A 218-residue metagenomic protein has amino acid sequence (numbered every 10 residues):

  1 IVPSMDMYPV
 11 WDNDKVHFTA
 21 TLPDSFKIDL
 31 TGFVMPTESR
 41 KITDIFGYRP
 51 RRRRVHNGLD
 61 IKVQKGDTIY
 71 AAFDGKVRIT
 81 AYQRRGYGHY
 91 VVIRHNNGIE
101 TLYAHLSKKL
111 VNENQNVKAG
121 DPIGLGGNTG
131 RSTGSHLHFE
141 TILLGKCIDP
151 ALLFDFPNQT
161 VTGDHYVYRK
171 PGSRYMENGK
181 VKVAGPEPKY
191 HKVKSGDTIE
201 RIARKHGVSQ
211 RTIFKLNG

Functional and structural regions predicted by a protein language model:
I1-T37, G163-K182: Non-catalytic extracellular/periplasmic "stalk" and linker regions immediately N-terminal to catalytic or recognition
F18-I28, K41-Y70: Short glycine/threonine/proline-enriched tight-turn/helix- or strand-capping micro-motif at secondary-structure
M35, S39-D44, D67-V77, V117-G120 (+1 more regions): Generic structural motif
T43, K62, K76-R78, S107 (+1 more regions): Conserved positions in beta-strands of structured domains
R54-H56, A71-N112, H136, E140-T141: Zn2+-dependent peptidoglycan hydrolase active-site motif and core
V63, A72, V111-N112, V117 (+1 more regions): Surface-exposed strand-loop junctions at beta-sheet edges and helix termini that form docking/interaction patches
H89-H95, Q115-G172, E177-G179: Conserved, short, structured surface segments that act as functional micro-motifs
S173-R211, K215: Primarily a LysM-type cell-wall glycan-binding module
